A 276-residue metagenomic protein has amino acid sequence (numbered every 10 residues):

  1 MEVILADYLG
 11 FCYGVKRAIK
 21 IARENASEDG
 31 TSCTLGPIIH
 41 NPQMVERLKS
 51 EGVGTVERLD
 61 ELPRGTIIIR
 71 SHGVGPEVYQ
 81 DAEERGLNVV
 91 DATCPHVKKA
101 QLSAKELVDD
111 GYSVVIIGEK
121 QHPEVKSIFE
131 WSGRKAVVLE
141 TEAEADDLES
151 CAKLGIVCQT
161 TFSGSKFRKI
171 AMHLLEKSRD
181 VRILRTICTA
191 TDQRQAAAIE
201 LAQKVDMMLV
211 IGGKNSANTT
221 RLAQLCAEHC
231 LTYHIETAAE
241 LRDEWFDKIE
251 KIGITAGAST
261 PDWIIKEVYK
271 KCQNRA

Functional and structural regions predicted by a protein language model:
M1-A276: The feature marks the mature, well-folded catalytic cores of soluble enzymes
